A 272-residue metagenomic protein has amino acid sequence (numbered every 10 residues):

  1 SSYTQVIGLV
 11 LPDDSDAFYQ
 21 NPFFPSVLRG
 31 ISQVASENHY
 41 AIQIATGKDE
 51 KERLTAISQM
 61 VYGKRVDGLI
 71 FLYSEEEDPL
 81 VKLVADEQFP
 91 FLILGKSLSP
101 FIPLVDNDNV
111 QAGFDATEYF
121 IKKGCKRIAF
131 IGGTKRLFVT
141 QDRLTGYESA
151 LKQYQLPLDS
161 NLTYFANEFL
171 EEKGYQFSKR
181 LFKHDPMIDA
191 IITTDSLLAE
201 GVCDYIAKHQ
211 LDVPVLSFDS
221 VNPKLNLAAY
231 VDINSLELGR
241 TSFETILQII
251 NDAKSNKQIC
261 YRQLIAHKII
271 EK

Functional and structural regions predicted by a protein language model:
S1-Q5: N-terminal helix-turn-helix DNA-binding module of bacterial transcription factors
V6, D13-E118, L181-K183, M187 (+1 more regions): Alpha-helical recognition/docking segments in bacterial nutrient-uptake and carbohydrate-utilization systems
V10, A45, L72, I131 (+2 more regions): Short hydrophobic segments within beta-strands
S36-T46, E148-Y175: Short beta-strand elements in bilobed, periplasmic/extracellular small-molecule ligand-binding domains
E76, R136, R143, L197-A199: Alpha-helix capping/helix-boundary segments
V105-F130, T145, E171-K179, A199 (+1 more regions): Hydrophobic alpha-helical segments within soluble ligand-binding/sensing domains
A116-Y154, S255-K272: An alpha-beta-alpha
K179-K272: Flexible loop/turn connectors
